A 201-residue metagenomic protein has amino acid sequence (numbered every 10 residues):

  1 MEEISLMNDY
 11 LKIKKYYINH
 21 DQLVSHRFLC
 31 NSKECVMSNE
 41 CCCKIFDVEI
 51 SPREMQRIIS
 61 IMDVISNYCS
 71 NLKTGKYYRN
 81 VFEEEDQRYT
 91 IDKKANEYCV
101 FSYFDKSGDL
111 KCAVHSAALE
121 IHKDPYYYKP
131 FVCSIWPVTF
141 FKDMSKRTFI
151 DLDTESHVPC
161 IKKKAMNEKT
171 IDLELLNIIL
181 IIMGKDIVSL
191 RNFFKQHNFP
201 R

Functional and structural regions predicted by a protein language model:
M1-R201: Short loop/turn segments that flank or connect secondary-structure elements
